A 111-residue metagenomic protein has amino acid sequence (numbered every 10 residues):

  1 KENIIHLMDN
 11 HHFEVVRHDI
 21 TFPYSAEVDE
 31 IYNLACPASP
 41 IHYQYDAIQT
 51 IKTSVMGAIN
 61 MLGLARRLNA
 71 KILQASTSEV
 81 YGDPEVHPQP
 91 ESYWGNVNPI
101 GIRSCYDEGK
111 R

Functional and structural regions predicted by a protein language model:
K1-R111: N-terminal Rossmann-like NAD(P)+-binding domain of SDR-like oxidoreductases, especially those catalyzing
